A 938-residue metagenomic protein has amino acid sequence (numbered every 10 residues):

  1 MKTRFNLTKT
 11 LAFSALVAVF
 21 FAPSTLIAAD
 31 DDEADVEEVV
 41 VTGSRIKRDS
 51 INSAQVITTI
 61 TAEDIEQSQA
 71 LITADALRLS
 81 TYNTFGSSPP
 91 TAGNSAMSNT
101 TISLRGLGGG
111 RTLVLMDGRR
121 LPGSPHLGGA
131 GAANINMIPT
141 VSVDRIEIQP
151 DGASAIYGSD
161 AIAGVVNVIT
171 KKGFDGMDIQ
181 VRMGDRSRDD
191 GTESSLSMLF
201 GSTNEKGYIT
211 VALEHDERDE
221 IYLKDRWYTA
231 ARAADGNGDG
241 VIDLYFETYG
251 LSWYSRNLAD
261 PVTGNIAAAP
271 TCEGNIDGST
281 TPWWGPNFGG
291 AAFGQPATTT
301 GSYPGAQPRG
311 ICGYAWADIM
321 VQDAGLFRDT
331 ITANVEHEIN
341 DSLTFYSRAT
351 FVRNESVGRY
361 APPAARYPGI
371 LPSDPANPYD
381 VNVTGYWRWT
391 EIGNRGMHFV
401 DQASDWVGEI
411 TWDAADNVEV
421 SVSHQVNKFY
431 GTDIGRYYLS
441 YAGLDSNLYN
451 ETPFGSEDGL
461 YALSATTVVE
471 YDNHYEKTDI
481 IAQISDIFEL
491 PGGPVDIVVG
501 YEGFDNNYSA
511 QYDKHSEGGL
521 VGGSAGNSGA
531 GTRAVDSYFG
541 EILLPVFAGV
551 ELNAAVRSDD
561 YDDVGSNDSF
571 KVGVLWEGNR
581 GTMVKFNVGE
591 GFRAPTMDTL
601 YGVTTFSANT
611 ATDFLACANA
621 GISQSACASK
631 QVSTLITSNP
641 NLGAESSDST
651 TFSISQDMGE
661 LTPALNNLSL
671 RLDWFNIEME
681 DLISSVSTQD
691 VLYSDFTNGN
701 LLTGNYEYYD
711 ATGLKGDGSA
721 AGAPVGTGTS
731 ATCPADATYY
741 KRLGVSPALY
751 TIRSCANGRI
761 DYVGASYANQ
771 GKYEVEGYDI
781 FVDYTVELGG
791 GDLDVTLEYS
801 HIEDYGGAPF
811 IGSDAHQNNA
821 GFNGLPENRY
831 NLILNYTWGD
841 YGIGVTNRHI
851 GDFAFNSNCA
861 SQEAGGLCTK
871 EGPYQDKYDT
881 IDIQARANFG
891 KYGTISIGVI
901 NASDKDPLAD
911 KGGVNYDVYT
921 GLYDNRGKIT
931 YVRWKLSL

Functional and structural regions predicted by a protein language model:
M1-A70, A74-S80, I138, S197 (+5 more regions): N-terminal Sec signal peptide and the immediately downstream disordered periplasmic leader that contains the TonB box
D31-D32, G173-G176, E205-K206, N340-L343 (+11 more regions): Short loop/turn motifs that connect adjacent beta-strands in outer-membrane beta-barrel proteins
D75-T81, F85-N99, L107-G109, R119-M137 (+7 more regions): Surface-exposed beta-strand-turn/loop segments characteristic of Gram-negative outer-membrane beta-barrels
L127, R232-A234, F288-L326, S342-V535 (+4 more regions): Surface-exposed, low-complexity loop segments enriched in small/polar and acidic residues
M183-S187, N204-K206, H215-D219, F351-E355 (+17 more regions): Transmembrane beta-strands of outer-membrane beta-barrel pores
D433-I434, S440-A442, G589, F606 (+3 more regions): C-terminal beta-signal and terminal closure region of outer-membrane beta-barrel proteins
S607, G791-N888, S903-D904: C-terminal beta-barrel architecture of Gram-negative outer-membrane proteins
E678-D681, E803-G806, R848-S861, R886-L938: C-terminal beta-signal and adjacent terminal beta-strands/loops of Gram-negative outer-membrane beta-barrel proteins
